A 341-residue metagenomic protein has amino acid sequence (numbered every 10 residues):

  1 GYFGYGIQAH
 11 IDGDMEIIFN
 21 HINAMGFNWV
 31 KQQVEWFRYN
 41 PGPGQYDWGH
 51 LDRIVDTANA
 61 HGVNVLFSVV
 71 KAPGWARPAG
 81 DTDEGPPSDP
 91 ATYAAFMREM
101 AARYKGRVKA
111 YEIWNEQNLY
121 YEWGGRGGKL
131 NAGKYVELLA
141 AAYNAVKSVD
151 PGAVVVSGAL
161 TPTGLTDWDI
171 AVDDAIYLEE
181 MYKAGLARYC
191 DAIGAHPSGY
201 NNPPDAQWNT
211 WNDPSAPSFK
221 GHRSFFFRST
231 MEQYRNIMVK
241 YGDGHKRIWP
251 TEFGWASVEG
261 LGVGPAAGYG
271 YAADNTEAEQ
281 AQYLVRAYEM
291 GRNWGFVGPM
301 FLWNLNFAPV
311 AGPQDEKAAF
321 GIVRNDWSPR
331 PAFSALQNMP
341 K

Functional and structural regions predicted by a protein language model:
G1, D12-I18, R38-P41, N202-P204: Short, solvent-exposed loop/turn elements at domain surfaces
G1-H10, D274-E277: Mobile, glycine- and charge-enriched loop segments and immediately flanking short secondary-structure elements within
G4-G6, N28-K31, N64-L66, K109-E112 (+4 more regions): Structural preference for beta-strand elements that scaffold enzyme active sites
A9-A24, P90-A101, A171-K183, A281-M290: Short, acidic/polar
E16, P90, A94, L130-D274: Noncatalytic carbohydrate-binding groove/subsite architecture in carbohydrate-active enzymes
F19-T166, Y200, V258, F307-G312: Substrate-binding cleft and catalytic face of glycoside hydrolase catalytic domains, especially the flexible beta-alpha
T57-V63, R103-V108, A141-A153, A184-Y189 (+3 more regions): A structural motif corresponding to the C-terminal end of an alpha-helix and its immediate exit/capping segment
A76, E84, Y93, R103 (+4 more regions): Aromatic-rich peripheral "rim/lid" segments of glycoside hydrolase catalytic domains that contact and position glycan
